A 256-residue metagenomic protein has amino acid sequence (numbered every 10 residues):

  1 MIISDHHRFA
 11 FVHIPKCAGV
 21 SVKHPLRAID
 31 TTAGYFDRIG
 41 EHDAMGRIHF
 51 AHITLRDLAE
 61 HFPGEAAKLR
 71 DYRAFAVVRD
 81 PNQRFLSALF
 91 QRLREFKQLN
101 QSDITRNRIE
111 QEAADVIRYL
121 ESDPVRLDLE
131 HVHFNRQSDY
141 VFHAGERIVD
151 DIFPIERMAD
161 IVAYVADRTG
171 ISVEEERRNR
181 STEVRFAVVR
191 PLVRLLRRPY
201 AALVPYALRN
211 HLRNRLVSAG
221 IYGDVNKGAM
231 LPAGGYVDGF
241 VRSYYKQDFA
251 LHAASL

Functional and structural regions predicted by a protein language model:
M1-L256: Membrane-interface amphipathic segments in extracytoplasmic regions
